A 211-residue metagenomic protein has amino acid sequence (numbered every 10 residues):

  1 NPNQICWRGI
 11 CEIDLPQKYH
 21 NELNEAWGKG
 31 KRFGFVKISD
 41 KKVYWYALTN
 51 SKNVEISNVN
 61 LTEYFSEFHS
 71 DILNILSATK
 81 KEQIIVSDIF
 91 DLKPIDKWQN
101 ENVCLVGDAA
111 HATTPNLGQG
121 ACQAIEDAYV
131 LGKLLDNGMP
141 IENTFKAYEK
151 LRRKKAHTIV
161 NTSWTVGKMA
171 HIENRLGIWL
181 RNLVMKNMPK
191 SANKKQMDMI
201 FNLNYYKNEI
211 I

Functional and structural regions predicted by a protein language model:
N1-C6: Glycine-rich beta-alpha-beta "Rossmann" dinucleotide-binding loop(s) and their flanking helix/strand
W7, Q83-M169: Conserved mid-domain beta->alpha element of the FAD-binding
E12-V86: Conserved FAD/dinucleotide-binding core of flavoprotein oxidoreductases
N58, T62, E142-F145, G177: Short, structured helix-loop boundary elements
H157-I172, F201-I211: Charged/polar, low-hydrophobicity segments characteristic of intrinsically disordered regions and flexible loops
A170-K190: C-terminal domain-closing interface element
M185-I211: C-terminal auxiliary extensions adjacent to catalytic cores
